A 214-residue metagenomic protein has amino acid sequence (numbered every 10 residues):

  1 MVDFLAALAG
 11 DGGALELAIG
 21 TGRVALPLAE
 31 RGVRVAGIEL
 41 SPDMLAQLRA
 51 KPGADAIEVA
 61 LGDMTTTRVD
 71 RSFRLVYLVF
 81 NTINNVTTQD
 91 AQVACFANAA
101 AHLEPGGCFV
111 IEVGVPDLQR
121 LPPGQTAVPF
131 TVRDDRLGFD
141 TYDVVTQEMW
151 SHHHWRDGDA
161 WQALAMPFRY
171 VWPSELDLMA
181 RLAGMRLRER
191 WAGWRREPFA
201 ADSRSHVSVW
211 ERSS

Functional and structural regions predicted by a protein language model:
M1-G12: Conserved alpha-helix/loop element of class I SAM-dependent methyltransferases that forms part of the SAM/SAH-binding
D11-G20: Conserved class I S-adenosyl-L-methionine
T21-T66: Class I SAM-dependent methyltransferase SAM/SAH-binding core
R68-L75: A short acidic, Gly/Pro-enriched loop at the edge of an enzyme's catalytic core that lines a small-molecule cofactor
Y77-N81: Residues lining the SAM
V93-P105: A short glycine-rich, Lys/Arg-flanked "PGG" loop and its adjoining helix->strand segment in the class I
V110-R181: SAM-dependent methyltransferase
P173-S214: C-terminal lobe and adjacent flexible extensions of AdoMet/dcAdoMet transferase-like proteins
